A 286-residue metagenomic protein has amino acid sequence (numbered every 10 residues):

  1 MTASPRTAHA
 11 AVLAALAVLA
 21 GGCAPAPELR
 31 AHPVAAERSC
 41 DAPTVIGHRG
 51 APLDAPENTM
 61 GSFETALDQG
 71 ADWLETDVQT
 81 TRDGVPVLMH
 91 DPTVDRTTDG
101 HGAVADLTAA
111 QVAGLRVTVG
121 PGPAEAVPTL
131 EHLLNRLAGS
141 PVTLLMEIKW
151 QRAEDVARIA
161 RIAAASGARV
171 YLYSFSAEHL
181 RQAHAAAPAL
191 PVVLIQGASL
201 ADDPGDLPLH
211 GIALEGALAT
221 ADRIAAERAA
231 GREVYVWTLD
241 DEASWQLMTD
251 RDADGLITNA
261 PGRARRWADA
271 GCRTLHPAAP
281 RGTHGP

Functional and structural regions predicted by a protein language model:
T2, T7-A11, A17-P286: Phosphate-group recognition and catalysis centered on beta-loop-alpha active-site segments
